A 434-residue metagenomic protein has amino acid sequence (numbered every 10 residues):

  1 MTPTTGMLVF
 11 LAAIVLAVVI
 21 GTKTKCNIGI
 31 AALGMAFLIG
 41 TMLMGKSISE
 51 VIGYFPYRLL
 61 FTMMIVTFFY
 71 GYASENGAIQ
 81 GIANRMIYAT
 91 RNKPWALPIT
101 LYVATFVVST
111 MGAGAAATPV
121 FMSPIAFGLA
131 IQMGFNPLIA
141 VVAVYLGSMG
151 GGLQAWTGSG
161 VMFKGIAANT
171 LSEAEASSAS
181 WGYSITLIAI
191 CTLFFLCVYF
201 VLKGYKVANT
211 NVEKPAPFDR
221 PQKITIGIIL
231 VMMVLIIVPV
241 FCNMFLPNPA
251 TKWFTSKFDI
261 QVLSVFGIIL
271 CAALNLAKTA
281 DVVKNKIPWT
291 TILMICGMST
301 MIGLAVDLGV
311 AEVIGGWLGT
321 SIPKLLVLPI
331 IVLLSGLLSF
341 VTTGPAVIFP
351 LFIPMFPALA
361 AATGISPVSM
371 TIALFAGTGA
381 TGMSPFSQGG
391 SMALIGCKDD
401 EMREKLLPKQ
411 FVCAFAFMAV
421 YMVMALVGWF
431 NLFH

Functional and structural regions predicted by a protein language model:
M1-T62, Y70, T186-V310, L426-H434: Hydrophobic transmembrane alpha-helices of multi-pass small-molecule transporters
M7-A12, I30-L33, W95-T100, A117 (+9 more regions): Hydrophobic alpha-helical transmembrane segments
T24-I28, R58-L59, G71-Q80, S109-F121 (+4 more regions): Short helix-coil transition sites and intra-membrane helix breaks within transmembrane domains of multi-pass
A36-L43, W95-I99, G151-Q154, T290-L304 (+1 more regions): Small-residue-rich segments of transmembrane alpha-helices in multi-pass membrane proteins, especially helix faces
S47-V51, E75-R91, K206-K214, I314 (+1 more regions): Flexible loop linkers connecting adjacent transmembrane helices in multi-pass alpha-helical membrane transporters
G53, G81-R91, F127-Q132, I268 (+3 more regions): Short amphipathic alpha-helical coupling elements at transmembrane boundaries
T62, N92-F127, M133, L138-V144 (+1 more regions): Hydrophobic alpha-helical transmembrane segments of multi-pass integral membrane proteins, predominantly secondary
F127-F218, S366, A373, S391-H434: Membrane-core helix-loop-helix motifs of multi-pass transport proteins
